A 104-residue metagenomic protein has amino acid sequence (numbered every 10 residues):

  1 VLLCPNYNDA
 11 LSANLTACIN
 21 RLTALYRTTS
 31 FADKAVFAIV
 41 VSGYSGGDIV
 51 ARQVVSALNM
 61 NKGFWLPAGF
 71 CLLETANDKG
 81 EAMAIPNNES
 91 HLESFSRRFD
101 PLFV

Functional and structural regions predicted by a protein language model:
L2-K62: Helix-loop-strand module that forms the ligand-binding subsite of alpha/beta enzymes
F64-V104: Glycine-rich phosphate/pyrophosphate-binding loop and the adjoining helix
